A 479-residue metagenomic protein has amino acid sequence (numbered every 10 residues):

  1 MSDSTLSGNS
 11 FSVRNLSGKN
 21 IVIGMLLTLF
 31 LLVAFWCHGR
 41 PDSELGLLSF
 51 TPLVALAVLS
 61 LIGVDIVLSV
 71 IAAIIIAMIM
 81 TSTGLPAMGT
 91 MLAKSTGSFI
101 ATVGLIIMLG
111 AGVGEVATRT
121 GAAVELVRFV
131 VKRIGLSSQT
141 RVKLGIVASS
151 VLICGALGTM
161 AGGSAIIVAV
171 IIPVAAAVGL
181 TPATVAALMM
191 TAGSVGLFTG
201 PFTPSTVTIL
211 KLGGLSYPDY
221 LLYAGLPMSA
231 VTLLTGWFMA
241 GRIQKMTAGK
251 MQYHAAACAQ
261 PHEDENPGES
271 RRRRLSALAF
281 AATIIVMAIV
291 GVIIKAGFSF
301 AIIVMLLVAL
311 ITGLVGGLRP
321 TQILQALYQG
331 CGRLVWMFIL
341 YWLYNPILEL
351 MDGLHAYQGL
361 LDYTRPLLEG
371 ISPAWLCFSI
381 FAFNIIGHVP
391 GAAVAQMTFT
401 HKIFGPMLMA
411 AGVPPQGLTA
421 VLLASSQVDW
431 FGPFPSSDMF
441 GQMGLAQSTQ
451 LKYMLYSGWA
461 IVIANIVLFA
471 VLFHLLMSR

Functional and structural regions predicted by a protein language model:
S2-A55, L222-A326, G444-S448, S478-R479: Long, contiguous bundles of hydrophobic transmembrane helices that form the permeation core of multi-pass
D3-L6, G84-L85, T118-A123, K132-S137 (+4 more regions): Juxtamembrane helix-boundary/capping and inter-helix hinge elements in multi-pass membrane proteins
F11-R14, R128, L136-G145, A176-M189 (+3 more regions): Membrane-interface alpha-helices at helix entry/exit sites of multi-pass transporters
G46, D65, S98-G104, V131-V147 (+4 more regions): Membrane-interfacial loop-to-helix junctions in multi-pass transporters
A57-A72, A176-T184, G316-T321, Q329 (+1 more regions): Membrane-helix interface "capping/anchor" motifs
L61-I71, I75, G89-V124, S299-L310 (+1 more regions): Core transmembrane alpha-helical segments of multi-pass membrane transporters/permeases
I106-G110, L136-V170, W342, L367-Q416 (+1 more regions): Hydrophobic alpha-helical transmembrane segments of multi-pass integral membrane proteins, predominantly secondary
S150-V168, L180-Y223, T232-A240, N384-F399 (+2 more regions): Alpha-helical transmembrane segments and, especially, the helix-loop junctions at the ends of these helices
